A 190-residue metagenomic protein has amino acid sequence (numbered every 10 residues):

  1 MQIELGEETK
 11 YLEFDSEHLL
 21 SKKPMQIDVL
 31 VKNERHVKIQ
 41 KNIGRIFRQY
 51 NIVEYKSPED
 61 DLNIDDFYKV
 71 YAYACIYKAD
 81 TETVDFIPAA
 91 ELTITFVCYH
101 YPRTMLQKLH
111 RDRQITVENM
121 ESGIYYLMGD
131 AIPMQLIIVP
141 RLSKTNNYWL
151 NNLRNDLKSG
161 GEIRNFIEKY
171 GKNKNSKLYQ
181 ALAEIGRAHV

Functional and structural regions predicted by a protein language model:
M1-H189: Elongated, amphipathic alpha-helical interaction scaffolds
